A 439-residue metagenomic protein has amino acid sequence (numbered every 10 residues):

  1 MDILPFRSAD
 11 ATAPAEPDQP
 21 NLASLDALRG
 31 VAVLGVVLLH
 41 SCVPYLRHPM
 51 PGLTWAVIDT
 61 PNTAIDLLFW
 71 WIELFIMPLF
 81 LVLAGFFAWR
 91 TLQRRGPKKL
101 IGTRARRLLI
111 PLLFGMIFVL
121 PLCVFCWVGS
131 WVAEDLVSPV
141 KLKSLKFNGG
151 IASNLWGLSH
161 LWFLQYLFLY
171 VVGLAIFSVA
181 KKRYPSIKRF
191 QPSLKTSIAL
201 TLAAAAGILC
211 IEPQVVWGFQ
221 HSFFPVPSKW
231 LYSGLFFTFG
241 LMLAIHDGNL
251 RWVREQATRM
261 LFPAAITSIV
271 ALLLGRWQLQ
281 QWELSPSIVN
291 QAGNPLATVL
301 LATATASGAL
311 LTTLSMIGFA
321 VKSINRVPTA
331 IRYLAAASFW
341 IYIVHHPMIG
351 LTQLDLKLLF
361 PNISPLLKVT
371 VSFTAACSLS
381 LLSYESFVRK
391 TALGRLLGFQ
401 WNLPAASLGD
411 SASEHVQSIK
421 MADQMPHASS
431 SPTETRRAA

Functional and structural regions predicted by a protein language model:
D2-K420, P426, R437-A439: Alpha-helical transmembrane segments and their immediate juxtamembrane cytosolic regions
